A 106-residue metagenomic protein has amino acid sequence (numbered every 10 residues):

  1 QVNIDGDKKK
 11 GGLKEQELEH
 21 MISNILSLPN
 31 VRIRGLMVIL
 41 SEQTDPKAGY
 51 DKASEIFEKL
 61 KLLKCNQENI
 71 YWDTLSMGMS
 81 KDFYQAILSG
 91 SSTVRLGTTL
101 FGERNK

Functional and structural regions predicted by a protein language model:
Q1-K81, I87-S89, F101: Conserved alpha/beta-domain cores
G90-S92, G97: Active-site-proximal glycine-rich helix-loop-beta segment
E103-K106: Short, charged, intrinsically disordered terminal tails
